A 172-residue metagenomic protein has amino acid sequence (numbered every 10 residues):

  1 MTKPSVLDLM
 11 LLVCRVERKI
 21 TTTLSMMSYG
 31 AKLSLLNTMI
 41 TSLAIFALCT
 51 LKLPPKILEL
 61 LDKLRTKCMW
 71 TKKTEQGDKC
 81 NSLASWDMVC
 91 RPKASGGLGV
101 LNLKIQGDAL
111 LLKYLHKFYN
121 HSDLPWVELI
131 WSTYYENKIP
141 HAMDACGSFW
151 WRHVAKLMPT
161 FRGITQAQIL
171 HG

Functional and structural regions predicted by a protein language model:
M1-G172: A helix-boundary/hinge signal
